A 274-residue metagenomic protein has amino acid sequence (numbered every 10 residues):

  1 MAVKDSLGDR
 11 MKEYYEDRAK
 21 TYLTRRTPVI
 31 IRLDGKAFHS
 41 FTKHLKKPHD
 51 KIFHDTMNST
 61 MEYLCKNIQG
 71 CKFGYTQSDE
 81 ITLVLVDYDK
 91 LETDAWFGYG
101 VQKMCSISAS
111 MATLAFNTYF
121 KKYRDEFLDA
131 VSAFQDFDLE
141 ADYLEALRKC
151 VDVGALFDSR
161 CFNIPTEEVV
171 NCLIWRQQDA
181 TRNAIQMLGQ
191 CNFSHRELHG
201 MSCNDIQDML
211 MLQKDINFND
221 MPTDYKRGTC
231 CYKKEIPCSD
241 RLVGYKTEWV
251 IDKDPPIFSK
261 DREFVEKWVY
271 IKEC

Functional and structural regions predicted by a protein language model:
M1-C274: Regulatory and interdomain segments flanking nucleotide-handling catalytic cores in signaling/defense enzymes
